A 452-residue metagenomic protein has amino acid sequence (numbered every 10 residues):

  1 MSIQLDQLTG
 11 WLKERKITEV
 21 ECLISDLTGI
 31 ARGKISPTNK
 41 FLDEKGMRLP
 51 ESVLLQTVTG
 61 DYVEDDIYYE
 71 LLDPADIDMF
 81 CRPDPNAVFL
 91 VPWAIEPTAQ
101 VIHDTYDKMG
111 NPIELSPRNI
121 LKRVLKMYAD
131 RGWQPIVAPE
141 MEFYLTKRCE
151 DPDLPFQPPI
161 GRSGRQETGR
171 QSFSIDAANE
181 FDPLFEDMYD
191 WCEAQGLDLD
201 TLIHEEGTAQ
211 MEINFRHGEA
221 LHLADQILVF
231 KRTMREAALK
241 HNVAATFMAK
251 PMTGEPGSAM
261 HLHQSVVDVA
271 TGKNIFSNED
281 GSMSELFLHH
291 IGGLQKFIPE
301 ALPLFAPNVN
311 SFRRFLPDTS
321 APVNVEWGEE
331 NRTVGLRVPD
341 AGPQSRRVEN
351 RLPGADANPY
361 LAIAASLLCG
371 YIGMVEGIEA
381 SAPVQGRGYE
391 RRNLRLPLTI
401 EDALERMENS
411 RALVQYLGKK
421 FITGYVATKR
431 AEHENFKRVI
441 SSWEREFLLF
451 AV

Functional and structural regions predicted by a protein language model:
M1-T201, L223, A362, R392-V452: ATP/Mg2+-dependent ligation/transfer catalytic cores
I3, E236-A237, V243-A245, V269-V452: Catalytic-core signal marking the mid-to-C-terminal active-site face
L90-P97, P135, L202-E206, E255 (+2 more regions): Short glycine/proline-enriched loop/turn "hinge" motifs that connect secondary-structure elements and lie
V101-D107, M211-H217, Q264, N350: Short, hydrophobic beta-strand segments
I136-Y144, I160-I175, Q195-N214, A245-H261 (+1 more regions): Core alpha/beta catalytic barrel or barrel-like domain that forms the active/cofactor pocket in diverse metabolic
L154-S163, M260-D268, V325-W327, V334-D340: Short beta-strand elements
S172, A177-F181, F185-L199, I213-A220 (+2 more regions): Accessory "access/gating" subregions that flank catalytic or transport cores
H217-V229, M252-T253: Active-site neighborhood of thiol-dependent amide/isopeptide-bond enzymes
